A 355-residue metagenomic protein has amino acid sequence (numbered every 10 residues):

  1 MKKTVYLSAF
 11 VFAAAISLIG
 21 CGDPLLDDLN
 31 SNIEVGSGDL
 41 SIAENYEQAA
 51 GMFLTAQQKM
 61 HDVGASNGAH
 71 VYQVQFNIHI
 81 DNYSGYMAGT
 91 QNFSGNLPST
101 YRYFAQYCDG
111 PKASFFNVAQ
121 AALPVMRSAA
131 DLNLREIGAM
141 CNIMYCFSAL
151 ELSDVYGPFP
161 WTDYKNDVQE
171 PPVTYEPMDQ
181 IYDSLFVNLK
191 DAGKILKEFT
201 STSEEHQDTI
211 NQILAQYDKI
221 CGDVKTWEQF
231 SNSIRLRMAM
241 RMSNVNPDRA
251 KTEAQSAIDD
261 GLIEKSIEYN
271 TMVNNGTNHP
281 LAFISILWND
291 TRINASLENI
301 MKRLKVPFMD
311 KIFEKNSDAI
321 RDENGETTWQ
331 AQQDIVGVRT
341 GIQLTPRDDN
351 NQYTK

Functional and structural regions predicted by a protein language model:
M1-S8: Bacterial N-terminal signal peptides that target proteins for export
A9, L54, Q58-H61, F76 (+2 more regions): Intrinsic structural disorder/low-complexity segments
F10-A14: Hydrophobic helical h-region of N-terminal Sec-dependent signal peptides in bacterial secretory/periplasmic proteins
C21-S84, A113: Membrane-proximal, proline-rich intrinsically disordered regions
G85-K355: Structured, solvent-exposed acidic/aromatic patches
